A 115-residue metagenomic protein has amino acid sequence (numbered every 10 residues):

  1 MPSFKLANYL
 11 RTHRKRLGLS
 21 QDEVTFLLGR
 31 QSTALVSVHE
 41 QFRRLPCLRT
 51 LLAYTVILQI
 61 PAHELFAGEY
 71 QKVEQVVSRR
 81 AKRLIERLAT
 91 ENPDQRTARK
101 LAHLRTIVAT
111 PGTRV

Functional and structural regions predicted by a protein language model:
M1-R16, H103-I107: A short, Lys/Arg-rich alpha-helix, primarily the initiator
N8-L27, S78-A89: Short basic helix-loop element that most often maps to the first helix and adjoining turn of HTH DNA-binding modules
L10, Q21, T33, L48-L51: Helix-turn-helix DNA-binding elements, focusing on the entry/boundary residues of the two helices that contact DNA
H13, L27, V38-H39, G68: Residues in the recognition helix of alpha-helical DNA-binding motifs
G18, F42-V56, K72: Short, basic-rich loop-to-helix N-cap that marks the start of a DNA-contacting helix
G29-P46: Recognition helix of helix-turn-helix/homeodomain-like DNA-binding domains that insert into the DNA major groove
V56, F66-V115: Short, charged recognition helix plus adjacent turn of helix-turn-helix-like nucleic-acid-binding domains
